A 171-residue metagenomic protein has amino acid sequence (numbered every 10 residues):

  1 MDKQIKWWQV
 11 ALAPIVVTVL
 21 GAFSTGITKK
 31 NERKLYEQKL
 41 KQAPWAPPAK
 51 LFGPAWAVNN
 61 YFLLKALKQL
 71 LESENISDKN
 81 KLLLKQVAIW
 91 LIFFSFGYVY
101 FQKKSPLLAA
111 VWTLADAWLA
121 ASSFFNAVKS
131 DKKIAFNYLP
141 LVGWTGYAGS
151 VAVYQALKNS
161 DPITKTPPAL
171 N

Functional and structural regions predicted by a protein language model:
M1-N171: Short amphipathic, positively biased membrane-proximal segments that drive organelle/inner-membrane targeting
